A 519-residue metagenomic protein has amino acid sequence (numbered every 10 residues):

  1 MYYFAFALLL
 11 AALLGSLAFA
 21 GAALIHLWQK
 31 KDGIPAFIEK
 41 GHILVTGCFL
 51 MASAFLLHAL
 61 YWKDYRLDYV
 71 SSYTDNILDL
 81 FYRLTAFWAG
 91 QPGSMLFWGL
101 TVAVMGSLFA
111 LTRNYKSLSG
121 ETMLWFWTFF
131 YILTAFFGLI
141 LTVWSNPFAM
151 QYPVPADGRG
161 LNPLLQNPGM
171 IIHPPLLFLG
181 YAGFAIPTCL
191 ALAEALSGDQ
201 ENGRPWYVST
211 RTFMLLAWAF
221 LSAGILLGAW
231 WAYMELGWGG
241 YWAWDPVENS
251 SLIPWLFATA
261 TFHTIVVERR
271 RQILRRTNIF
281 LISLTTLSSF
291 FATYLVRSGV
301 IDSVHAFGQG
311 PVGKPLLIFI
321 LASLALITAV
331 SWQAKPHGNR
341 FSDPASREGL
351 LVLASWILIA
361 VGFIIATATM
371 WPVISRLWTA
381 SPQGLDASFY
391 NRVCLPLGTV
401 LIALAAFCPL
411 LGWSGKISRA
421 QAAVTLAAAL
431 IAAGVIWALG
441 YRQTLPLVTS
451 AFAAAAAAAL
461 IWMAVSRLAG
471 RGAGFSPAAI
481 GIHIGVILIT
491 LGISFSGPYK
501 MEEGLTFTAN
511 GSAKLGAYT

Functional and structural regions predicted by a protein language model:
M1-D32, L44-M51, Y65-L67, P246-I253 (+2 more regions): Contiguous transmembrane helix-bundle modules in multi-pass membrane proteins
M1-L8, K31-P35, H58-P92, N146-P174 (+7 more regions): Membrane-interface interhelical loops and short amphipathic "cap" helices that link adjacent transmembrane segments
L13-A20, S94-Q151, P155-A229: A conserved hydrophobic secondary-structure block that centers on an alpha-helix together with its immediately flanking
W28-L50, L111-L133, L196-A219, W244 (+5 more regions): Membrane-interfacial loop-to-helix junctions in multi-pass inner-membrane proteins
V45-Y61, F136, F220-L227, S288 (+1 more regions): A generic, lipid-embedded transmembrane alpha helix
F49-L78, T85-A110, I140-A149, L252 (+4 more regions): Transmembrane-helix bundle segments that line or gate the permeation/cavity pathway in multi-pass membrane proteins
L84-L100, Q166-Y181, I320-A325, R392-L404: Hydrophobic alpha-helical transmembrane segments
